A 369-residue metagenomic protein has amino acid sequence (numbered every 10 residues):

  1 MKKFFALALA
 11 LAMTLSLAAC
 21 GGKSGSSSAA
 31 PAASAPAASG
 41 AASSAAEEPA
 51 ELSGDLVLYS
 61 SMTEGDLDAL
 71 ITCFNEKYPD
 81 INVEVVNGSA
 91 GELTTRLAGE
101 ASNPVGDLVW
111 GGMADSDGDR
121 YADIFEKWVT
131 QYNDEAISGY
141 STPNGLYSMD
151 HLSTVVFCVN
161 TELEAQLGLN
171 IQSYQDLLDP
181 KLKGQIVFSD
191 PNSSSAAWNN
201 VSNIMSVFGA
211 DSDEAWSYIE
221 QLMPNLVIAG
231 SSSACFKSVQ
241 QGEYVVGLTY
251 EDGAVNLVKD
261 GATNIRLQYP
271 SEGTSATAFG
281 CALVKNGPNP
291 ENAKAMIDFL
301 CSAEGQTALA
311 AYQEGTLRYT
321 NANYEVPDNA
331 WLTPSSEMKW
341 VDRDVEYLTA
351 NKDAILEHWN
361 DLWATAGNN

Functional and structural regions predicted by a protein language model:
L15-A19: C-terminal motif of bacterial Sec signal peptides marking the signal peptidase cleavage site
G21-S24: Bacterial signal peptide processing site
E47-L52, V57-N82, D119, F157 (+1 more regions): Short, polar/charged alpha-helical segment
V57-D68, A90-G91, V105-E243: Extracytoplasmic ligand-binding site segments that recognize negatively charged/polar headgroups
D115-R120, V245-N264: A ligand-binding cleft/hinge motif common to bilobed small-molecule-binding domains
S153, S217-L222, I228, G261-K285: Periplasmic-binding protein-like
C158-L163, M205, T277-N289, F299-L300 (+1 more regions): A bilobed periplasmic-binding-protein/Venus flytrap-type ligand-binding module shared by bacterial periplasmic
K181-N192, F299-N323: Periplasmic-binding protein-like
